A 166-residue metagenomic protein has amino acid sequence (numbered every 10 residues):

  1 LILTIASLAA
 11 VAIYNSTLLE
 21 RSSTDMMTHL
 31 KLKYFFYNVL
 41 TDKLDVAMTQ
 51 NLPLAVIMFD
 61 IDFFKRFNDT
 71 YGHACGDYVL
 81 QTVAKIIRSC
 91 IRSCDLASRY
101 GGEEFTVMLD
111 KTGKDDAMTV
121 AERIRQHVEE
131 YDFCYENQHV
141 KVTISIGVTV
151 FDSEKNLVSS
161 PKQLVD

Functional and structural regions predicted by a protein language model:
L1-A12: Amphipathic alpha-helical "output/dimerization" segments
Y14-L32, D45: Amphipathic HAMP/coiled-coil signal-transducing linker helices that couple sensory inputs to cytosolic output domains
T28, I57-D60, G102: Conserved metal-coordinating catalytic motifs of nucleotidyl cyclase and c-di-GMP turnover enzymes
L30, I61, T112, F133 (+1 more regions): Hydrophobic pocket-lining residues within nucleotide cofactor-binding pockets
K33-A55, K65-S89, S98-G102, T106-V107 (+2 more regions): Conserved long alpha-helical elements within nucleotide-processing catalytic cores of c-di-GMP signaling and class III
L96-R99, V140: A short pre-motif secondary-structure segment
M108-A117, E136-H139, S145-L164: Catalytic strand-loop-helix junctions within cyclic-nucleotide turnover domains
